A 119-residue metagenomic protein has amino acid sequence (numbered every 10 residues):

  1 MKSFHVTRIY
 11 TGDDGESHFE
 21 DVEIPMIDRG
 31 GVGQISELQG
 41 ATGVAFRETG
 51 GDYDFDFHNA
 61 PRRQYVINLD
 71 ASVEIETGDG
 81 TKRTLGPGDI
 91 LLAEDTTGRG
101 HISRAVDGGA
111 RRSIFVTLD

Functional and structural regions predicted by a protein language model:
M1-T11: Short acidic, Pro/Gly- and aromatic-enriched capping/linker segments at domain boundaries
T11, E23-V32, G40-A60, D95-G98 (+1 more regions): Conserved short histidine dyad/triad with adjacent acidic residue
E48, G78-T96: Short acidic-glycine-tyrosine-enriched beta hairpin
E48-G50, H58-I75, I114-T117: Short, conserved beta-strand element in jelly-roll/cupin
L92-T96, I102, V106-D119: A short hydrophobic beta-strand segment most commonly corresponding to one strand of the jelly-roll/cupin
